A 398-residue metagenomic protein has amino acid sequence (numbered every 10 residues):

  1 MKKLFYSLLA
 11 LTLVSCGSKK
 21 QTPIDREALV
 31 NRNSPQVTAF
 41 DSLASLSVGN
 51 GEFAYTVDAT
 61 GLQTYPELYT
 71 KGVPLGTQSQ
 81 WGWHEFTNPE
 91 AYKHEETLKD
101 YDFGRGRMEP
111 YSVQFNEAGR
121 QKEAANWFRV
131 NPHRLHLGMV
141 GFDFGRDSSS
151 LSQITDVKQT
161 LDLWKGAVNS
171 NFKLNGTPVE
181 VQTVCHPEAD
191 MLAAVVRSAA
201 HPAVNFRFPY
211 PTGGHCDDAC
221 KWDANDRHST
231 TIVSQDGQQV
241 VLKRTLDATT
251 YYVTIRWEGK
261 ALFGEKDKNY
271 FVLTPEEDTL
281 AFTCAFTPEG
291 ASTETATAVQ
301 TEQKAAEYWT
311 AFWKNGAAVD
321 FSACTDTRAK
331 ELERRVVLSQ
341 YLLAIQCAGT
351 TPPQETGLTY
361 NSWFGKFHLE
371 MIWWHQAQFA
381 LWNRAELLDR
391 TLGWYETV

Functional and structural regions predicted by a protein language model:
K2-S7: Sec-dependent signal peptide recognition, specifically the positively charged N-region followed immediately by
A10-L11: Short, linear, compositionally biased motifs with a strong N-terminal bias
V14-S15: C-terminal motif of bacterial Sec signal peptides marking the signal peptidase cleavage site
S18-K366, R384-D389, Y395-V398: Acidic/polar, glycine-enriched structural segments that form the non-catalytic walls/loops of the carbohydrate-binding
F367-L381, L388: Well-ordered alpha-helical segments within folded domains of soluble proteins
